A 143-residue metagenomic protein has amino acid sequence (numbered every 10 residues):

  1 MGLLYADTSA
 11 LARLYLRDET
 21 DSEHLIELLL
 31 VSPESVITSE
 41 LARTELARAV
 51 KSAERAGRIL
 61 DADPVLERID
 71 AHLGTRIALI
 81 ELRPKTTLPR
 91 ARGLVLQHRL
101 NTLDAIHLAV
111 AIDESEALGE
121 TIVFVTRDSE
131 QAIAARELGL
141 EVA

Functional and structural regions predicted by a protein language model:
M1-A42, A53-L66, L140: Short, well-structured N-terminal submotif of metal-dependent ribonuclease cores
M1-G2, S129-E130, R136: Short, C-terminally biased terminal segments at protein or domain edges
A6-D7, T38, L100-N101, F124-D128 (+1 more regions): Histidine- and aromatic-rich ligand-binding microenvironments
A49-L82: Helix-adjacent hinge/juxtasegments
R76-E130: Active-site neighborhoods of divalent-metal-dependent phosphate/nucleic-acid chemistry enzymes
A78, R136, E141: Histidine/lysine/aspartate-rich catalytic loop segments that bind and position anionic ligands
